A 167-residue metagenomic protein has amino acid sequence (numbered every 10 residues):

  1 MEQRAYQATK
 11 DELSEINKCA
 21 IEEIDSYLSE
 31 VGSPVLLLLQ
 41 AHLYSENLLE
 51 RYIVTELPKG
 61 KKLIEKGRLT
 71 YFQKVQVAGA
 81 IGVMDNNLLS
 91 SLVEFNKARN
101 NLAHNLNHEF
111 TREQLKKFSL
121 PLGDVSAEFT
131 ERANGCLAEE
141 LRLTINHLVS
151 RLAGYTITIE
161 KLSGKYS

Functional and structural regions predicted by a protein language model:
M1-G79, V83-S167: Amphipathic alpha-helical interface elements
